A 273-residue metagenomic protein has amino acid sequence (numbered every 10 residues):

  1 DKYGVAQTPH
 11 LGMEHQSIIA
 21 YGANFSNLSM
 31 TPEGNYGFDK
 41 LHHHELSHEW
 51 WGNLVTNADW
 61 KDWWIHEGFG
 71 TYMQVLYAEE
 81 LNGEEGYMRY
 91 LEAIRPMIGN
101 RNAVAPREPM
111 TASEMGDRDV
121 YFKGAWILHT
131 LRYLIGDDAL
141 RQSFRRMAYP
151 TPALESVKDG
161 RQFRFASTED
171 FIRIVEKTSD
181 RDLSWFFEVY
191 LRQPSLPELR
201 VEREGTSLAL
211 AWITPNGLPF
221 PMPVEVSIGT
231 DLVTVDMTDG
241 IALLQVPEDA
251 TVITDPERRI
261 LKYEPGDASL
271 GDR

Functional and structural regions predicted by a protein language model:
D1-W63, M73, Y77, M110-E114: Juxtacatalytic substrate-recognition/specificity segment
N27-G34, W60-K61, S113-D119, L154-R164 (+2 more regions): Short, contiguous acidic/charged loop-to-helix segments that flank catalytic cores in large enzymes
N35-D39, H43, D62, H66-F69 (+4 more regions): Hydrophobic (often cysteine-bearing) scaffold residues that line and stabilize catalytic clefts of nucleotide/cofactor
H42, L46-T56, G70-Q74, K123-F144: Alpha-helical scaffold elements that line and support the substrate/ligand-binding pocket of soluble hydrolases
W63, E67-I135, Y149-F163: Acidic/His/Gly-enriched intrinsically disordered linker/tail segments that often contain short helix/coil "MoRF-like"
D117-L208: Amphipathic alpha-helical substructures
L183-S184, L199, R203-E257: Beta-strand-rich binding/interaction modules
P256-G271: Short acidic/polar inter-strand loop motif in beta-rich domains
